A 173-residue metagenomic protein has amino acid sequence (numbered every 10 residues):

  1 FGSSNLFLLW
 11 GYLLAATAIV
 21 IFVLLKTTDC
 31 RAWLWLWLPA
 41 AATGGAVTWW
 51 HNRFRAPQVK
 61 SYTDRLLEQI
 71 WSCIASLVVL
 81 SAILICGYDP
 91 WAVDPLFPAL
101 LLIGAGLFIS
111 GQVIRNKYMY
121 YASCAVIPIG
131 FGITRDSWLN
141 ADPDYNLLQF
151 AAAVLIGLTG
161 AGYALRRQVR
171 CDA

Functional and structural regions predicted by a protein language model:
G2-I85: Selected alpha-helical membrane-embedding segments in polytopic membrane proteins
F7, G11, F97-L100, G104 (+4 more regions): Residues within membrane-spanning alpha-helices of integral membrane proteins, especially the hydrophobic core/packing
L13, T17, T43-V47, I103-G106 (+2 more regions): Membrane-embedded alpha-helical transmembrane segments of multi-pass integral membrane proteins
A15-L25, A75-G87, G106-F108, S123-N140: Hydrophobic alpha-helical transmembrane segments and adjacent interfacial helices in integral membrane proteins
A32-A42, C86-L101, A151-A152: Structural signature of hydrophobic alpha-helical transmembrane segments
A46-D64, A105-I114, T159-R167: C-terminal ends of transmembrane helices
R65-C124: Membrane-proximal helix-loop-helix units in multi-pass membrane proteins
I109-A173: Terminal transmembrane helical module of multi-pass membrane proteins
